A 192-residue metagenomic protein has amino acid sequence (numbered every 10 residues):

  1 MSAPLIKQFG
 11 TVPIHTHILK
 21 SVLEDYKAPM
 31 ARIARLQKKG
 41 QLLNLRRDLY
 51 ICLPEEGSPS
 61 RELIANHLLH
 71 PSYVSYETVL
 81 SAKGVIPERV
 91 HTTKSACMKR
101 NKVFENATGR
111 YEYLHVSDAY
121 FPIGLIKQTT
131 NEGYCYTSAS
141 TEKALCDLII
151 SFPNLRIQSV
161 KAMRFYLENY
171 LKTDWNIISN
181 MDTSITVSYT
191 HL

Functional and structural regions predicted by a protein language model:
S2-L69: Short beta-edge/loop segments at beta->alpha junctions of small alpha/beta modules that act as binding/recognition
E24, G84, I150-N154: Hydrophobic/aromatic-lined pockets within catalytic cores
P29, S72-Y76, T141-L145: Amphipathic alpha-helical interface surfaces
N44-C52, L63-Y120: Short gly/ser-rich loop at a beta-strand->alpha-helix junction or flexible surface loop bordering the NTP-binding
T93-N169: Conserved, surface-exposed functional patches that form binding/active-site neighborhoods
T173-D174: Short alpha-helical elements
T190-H191: Conserved small/polar residues in nucleotide/adenosyl-binding loops
